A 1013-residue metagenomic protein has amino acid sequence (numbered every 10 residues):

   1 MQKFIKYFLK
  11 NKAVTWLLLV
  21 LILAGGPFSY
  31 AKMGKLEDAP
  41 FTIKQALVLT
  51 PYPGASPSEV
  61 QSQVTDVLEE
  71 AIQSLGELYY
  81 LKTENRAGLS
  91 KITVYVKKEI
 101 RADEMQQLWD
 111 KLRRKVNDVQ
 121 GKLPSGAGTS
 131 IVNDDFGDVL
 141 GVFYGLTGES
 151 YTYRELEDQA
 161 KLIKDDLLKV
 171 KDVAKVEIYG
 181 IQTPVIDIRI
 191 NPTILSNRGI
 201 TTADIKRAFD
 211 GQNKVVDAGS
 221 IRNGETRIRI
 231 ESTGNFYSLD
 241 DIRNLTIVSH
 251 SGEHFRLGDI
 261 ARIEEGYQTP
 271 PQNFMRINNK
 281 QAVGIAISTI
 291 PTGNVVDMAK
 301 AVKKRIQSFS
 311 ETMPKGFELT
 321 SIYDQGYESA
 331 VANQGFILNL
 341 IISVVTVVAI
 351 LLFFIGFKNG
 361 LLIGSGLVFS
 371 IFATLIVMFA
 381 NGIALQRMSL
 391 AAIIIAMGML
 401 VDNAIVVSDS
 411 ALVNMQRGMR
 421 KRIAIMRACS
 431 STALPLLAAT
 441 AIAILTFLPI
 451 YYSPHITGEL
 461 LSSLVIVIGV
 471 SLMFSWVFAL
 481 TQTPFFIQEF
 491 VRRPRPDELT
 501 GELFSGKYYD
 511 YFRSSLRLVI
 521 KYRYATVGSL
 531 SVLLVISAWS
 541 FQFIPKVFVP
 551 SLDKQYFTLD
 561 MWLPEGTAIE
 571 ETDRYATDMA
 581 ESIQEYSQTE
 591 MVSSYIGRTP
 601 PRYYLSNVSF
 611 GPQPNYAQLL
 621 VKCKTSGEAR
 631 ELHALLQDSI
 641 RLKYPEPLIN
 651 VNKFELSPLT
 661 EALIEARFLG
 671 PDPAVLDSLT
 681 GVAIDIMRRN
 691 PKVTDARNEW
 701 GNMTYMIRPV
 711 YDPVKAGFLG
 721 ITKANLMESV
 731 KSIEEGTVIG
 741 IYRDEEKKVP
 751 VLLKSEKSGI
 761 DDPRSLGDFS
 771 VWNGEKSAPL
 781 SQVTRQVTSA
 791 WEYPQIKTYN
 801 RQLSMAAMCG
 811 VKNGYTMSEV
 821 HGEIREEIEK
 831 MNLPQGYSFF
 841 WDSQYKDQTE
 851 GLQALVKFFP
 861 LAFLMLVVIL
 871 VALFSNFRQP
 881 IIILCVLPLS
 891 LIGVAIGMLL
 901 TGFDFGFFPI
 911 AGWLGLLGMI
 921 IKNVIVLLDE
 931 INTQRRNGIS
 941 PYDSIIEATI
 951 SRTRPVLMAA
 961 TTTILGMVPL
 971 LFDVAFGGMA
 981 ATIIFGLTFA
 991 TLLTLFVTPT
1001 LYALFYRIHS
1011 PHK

Functional and structural regions predicted by a protein language model:
M1-K35, T432, L499-P550: Signature of alpha-helical transmembrane segments and their immediate interfacial
I5, E59-N133, I194-K214, N235 (+2 more regions): Solvent-exposed, membrane-proximal periplasmic/extracellular interface segments of envelope transport and secretion
Y7, D38, L49, Q120 (+7 more regions): Extracytoplasmic/periplasmic membrane-proximal domains and adjacent transmembrane bundles of envelope biogenesis
L17, S56-Q63, I100-K111, L140-F143 (+18 more regions): Solvent-exposed, non-transmembrane alpha-helical starts
V20-A55, N117-P124, I450-E459, S531-T567 (+1 more regions): Transmembrane helices with small-residue packing motifs
G26-A31, V345-L412, V470, M865-R952 (+4 more regions): Hydrophobic transmembrane alpha-helices and their membrane-interface caps in long multi-pass transport proteins
I322, S329, N333, S408 (+4 more regions): Helix-loop junctions and hydrophobic alpha-helical segments within the transmembrane domains of large membrane
M397-A411, T432-Y452, E459-L499, L619 (+4 more regions): Transmembrane alpha-helices and their membrane-interface boundaries in multi-pass membrane transporters and channels
